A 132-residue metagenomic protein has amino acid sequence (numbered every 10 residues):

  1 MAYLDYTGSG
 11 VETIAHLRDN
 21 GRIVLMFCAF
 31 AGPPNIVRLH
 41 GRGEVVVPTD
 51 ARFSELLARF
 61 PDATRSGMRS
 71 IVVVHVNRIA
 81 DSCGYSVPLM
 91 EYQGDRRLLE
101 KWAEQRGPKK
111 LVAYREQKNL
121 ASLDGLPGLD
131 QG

Functional and structural regions predicted by a protein language model:
M1-G132: Binding-site signature for planar aromatic cofactors or substrates
